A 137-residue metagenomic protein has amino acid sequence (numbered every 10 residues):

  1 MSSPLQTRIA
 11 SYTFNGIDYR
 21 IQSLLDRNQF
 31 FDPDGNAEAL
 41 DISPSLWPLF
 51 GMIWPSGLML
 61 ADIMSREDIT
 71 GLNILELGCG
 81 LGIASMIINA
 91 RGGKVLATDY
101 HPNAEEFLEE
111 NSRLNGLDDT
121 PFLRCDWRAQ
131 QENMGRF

Functional and structural regions predicted by a protein language model:
M1-F137: S-adenosylmethionine-dependent methyltransferases
